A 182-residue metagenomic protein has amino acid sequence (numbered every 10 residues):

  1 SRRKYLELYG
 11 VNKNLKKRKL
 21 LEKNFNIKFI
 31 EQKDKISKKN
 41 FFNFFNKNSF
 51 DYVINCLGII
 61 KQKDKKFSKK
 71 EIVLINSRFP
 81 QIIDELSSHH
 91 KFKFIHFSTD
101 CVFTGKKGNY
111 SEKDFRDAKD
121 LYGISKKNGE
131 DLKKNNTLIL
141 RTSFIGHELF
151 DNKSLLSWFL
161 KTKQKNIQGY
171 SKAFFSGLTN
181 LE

Functional and structural regions predicted by a protein language model:
S1-L6: N-terminal Rossmann NAD(P)H-binding glycine-rich loop of SDR-like oxidoreductase domains
Y9-R18, K33-K35: N-terminal Rossmann-fold cofactor-binding loop
V11, V53-L57, F94-D100, T104 (+1 more regions): SDR active-site strand-loop-helix element
L21, K63-K70, G105-N109, D151: Conserved catalytic-core motifs of eukaryotic protein kinase domains, centered on the activation segment
Q32-I75: NAD(P)H-binding glycine-rich loop region in Rossmannoid oxidoreductase-like domains and their noncatalytic homologs
F67, E71-I82, R116, D120 (+1 more regions): Glycine-rich NAD(P)-binding loop of the Rossmann-fold in SDR/ketoreductase-type enzymes
Q81-D117: Conserved Rossmann-fold NAD(P)-dependent oxidoreductase catalytic core, especially the SDR/UDP-sugar
D131-L181: NAD(P)-dependent short-chain dehydrogenase/reductase
